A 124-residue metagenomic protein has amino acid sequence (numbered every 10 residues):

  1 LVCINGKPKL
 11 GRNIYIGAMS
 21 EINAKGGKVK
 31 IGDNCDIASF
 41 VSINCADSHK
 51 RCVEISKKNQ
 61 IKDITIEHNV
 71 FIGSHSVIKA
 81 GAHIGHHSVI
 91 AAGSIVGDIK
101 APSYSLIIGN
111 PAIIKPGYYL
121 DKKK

Functional and structural regions predicted by a protein language model:
C3-K9, Y15-H83, A92-S94, I99-A101 (+2 more regions): Flexible, glycine/small-residue-enriched loop-and-beta-strand segment within the central core of proteins
Y104-S105: Extracellular disulfide-bonded cysteine-rich modules/repeats
